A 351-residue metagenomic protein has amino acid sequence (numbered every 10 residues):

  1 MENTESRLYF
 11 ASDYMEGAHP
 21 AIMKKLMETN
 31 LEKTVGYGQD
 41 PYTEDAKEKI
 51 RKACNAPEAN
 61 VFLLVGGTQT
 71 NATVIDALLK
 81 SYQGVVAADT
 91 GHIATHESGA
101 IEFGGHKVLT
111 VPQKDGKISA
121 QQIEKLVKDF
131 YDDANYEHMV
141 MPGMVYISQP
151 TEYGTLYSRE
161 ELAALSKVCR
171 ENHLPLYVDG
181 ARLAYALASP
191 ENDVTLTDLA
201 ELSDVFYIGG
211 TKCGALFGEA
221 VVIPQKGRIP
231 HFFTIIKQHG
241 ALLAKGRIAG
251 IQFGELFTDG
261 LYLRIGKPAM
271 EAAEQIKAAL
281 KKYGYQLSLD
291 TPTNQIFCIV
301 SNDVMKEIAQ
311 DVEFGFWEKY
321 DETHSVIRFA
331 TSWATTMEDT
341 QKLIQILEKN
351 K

Functional and structural regions predicted by a protein language model:
H19-G67, D89-A94, A100: Conserved N-terminal alpha-helix of the aminotransferase class I/II PLP-enzyme fold
A77-T95, E124: Conserved PLP-anchoring active-site segment centered on the Schiff-base-forming lysine
S81-Y82, E274, A279-K349: Conserved C-terminal alpha-helix-loop-beta "cap" of PLP-dependent enzymes that closes/shapes the active-site mouth
G105-G143, I147-P150, Y157-A164: PLP-dependent aminotransferase-class I/II
V108-L109, L176-V178, L287, F314: Hydrophobic beta-strand scaffold residues
K114, M141-P142, S148, L156 (+2 more regions): Active-site C-terminal subdomain of aminotransferase-like
Y157-S189: Catalytic PLP-binding core of fold-type I/II PLP enzymes
